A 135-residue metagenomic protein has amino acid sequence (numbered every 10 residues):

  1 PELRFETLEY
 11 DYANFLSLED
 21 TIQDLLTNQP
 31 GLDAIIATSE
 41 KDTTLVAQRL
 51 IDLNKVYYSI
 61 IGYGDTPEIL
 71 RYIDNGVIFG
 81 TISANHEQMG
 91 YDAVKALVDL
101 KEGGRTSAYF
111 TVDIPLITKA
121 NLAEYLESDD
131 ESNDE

Functional and structural regions predicted by a protein language model:
P1-L3, N28-P30, I51-Y57: Short helix-capping segments at alpha-helix termini
E2-F5, Y57, I78, D113: A generic structural signal for alpha->beta connector loops
E2-T21, A37-D42, G64-P67, S83-D92: Hinge/beta->alpha junction and helix N-cap segments in small-molecule ligand-binding domains
D20-T27, L45-D52: Alpha-helical segments with a strong preference for the paired helices of cellulosomal dockerin domains
P30, K55, V77, G104-R105: Residue-level recognition of short, well-ordered coil/turn positions that link secondary-structure elements
I36-T44, L50-F79, I117-T118: Venus flytrap/periplasmic-binding-protein-like
N85-E135: Hinge/cleft segment of the Venus flytrap/periplasmic-binding protein
